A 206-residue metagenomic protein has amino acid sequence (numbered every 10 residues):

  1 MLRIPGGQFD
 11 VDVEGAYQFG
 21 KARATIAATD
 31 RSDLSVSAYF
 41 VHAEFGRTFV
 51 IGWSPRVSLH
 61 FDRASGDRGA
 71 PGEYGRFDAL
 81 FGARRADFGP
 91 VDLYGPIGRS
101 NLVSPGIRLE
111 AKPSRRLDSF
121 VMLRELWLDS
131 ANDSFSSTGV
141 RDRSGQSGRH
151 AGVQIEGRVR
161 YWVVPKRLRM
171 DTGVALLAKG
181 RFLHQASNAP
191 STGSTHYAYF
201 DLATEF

Functional and structural regions predicted by a protein language model:
M1, D12-A16, S58-D62, F120-R124 (+3 more regions): Transmembrane beta-strands of outer-membrane beta-barrel proteins
M1, E44-G46, R108-E110, E156-R160 (+1 more regions): Outer-membrane beta-barrel architecture
R3-Q8, R47-W53, A111-L117, A151 (+3 more regions): Outer-membrane beta-barrel strand-turn architecture
G7, S35-V41, N101-P105, R149-I155 (+1 more regions): Residues that define the transmembrane beta-barrel architecture of outer-membrane proteins
E14, Q18-K112, D118-F120, W127-G145: Extracellular/periplasmic loop regions
S134, R141-R149, I155, Q185-S187: Outer-membrane beta-barrel domain signature, especially the mid-to-C-terminal portions of large Gram-negative OMP
V163, G193-F206: Outer-membrane beta-barrel "beta-signal"
V163-G193: C-terminal beta-signal and adjacent terminal beta-strands/loops of Gram-negative outer-membrane beta-barrel proteins
